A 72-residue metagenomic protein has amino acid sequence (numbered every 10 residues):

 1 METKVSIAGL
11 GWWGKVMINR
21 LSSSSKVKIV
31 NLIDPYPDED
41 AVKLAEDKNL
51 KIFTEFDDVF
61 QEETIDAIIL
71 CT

Functional and structural regions predicted by a protein language model:
M1-D47: N-terminal Rossmann-like dinucleotide-binding module
K51-T72: Beta-loop-alpha module in the N-terminal Rossmann-like domain of NAD(P)-dependent dehydrogenases, especially those
